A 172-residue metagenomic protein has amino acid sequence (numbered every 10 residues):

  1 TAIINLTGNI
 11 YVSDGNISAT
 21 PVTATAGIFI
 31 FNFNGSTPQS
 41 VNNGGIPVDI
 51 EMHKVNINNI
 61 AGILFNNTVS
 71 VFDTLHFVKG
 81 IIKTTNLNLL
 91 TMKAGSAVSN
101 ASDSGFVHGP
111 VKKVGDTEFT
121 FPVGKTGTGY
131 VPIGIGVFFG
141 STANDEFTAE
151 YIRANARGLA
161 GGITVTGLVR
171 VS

Functional and structural regions predicted by a protein language model:
T1-S172: Extracellular beta-sheet-rich ligand-binding/adhesion modules
